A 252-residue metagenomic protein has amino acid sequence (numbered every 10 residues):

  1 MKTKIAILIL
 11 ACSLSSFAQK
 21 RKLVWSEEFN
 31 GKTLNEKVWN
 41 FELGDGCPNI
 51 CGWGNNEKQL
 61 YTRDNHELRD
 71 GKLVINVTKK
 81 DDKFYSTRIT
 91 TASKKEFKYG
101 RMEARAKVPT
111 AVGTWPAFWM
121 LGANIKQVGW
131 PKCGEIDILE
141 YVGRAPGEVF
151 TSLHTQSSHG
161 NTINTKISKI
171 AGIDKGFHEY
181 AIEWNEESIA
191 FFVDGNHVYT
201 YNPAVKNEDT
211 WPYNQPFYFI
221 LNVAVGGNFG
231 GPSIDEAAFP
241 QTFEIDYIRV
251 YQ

Functional and structural regions predicted by a protein language model:
M1-K20: Bacterial Sec-dependent N-terminal signal peptides
Q19-Q252: GH16 jelly-roll
